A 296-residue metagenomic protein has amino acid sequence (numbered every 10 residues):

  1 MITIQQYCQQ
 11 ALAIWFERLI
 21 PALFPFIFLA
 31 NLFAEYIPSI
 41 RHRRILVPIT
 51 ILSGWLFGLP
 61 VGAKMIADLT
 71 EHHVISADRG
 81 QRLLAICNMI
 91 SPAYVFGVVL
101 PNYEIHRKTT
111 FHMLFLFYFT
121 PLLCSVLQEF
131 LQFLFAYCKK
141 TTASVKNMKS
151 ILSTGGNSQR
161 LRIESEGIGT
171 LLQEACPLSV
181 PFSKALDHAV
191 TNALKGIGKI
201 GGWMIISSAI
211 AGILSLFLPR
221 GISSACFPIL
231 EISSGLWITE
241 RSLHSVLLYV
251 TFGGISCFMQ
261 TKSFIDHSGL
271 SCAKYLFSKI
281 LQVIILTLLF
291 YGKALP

Functional and structural regions predicted by a protein language model:
M1-R41, A193: N-terminal signal-anchor module of multipass membrane proteins
Q10, I14, I27-A30, L46 (+8 more regions): Alpha-helical transmembrane segments of multi-pass membrane proteins, especially transporters and channels
R18-A30, Y94, S125, G196-G212 (+1 more regions): Hydrophobic alpha-helical transmembrane segments in multi-pass membrane proteins
R44-E104, C226-G269: Alpha-helical membrane segments and immediately flanking helix-loop junctions that form or couple to the substrate/ion
I75-L134, T261-L288: Membrane-core helix-loop-helix motifs of multi-pass transport proteins
F133-L194: Intrinsically disordered, low-complexity non-transmembrane regions of multi-pass membrane transporters
L186, V190-G254: Transmembrane helical segments that form the transport core of multi-pass membrane transport proteins
L288-P296: Juxtamembrane boundary at the C-terminal end of a transmembrane helix
